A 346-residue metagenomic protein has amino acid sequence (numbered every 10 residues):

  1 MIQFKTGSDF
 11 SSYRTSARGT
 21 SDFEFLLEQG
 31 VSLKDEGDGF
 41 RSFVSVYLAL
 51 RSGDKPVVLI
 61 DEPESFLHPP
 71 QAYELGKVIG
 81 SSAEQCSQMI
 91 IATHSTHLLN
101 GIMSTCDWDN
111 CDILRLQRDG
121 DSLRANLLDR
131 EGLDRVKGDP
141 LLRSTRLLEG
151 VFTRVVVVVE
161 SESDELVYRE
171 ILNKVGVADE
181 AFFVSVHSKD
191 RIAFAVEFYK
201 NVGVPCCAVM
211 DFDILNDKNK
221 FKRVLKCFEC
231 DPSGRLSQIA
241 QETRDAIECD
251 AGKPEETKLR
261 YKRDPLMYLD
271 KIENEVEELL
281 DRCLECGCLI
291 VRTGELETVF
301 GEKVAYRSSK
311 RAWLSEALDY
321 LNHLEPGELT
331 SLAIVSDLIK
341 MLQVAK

Functional and structural regions predicted by a protein language model:
M1, L59, I90-I91, R115 (+2 more regions): A structural signal for short, well-ordered beta-strand segments and their strand-loop junctions that often border
M1-S42, Y47-R51, V57, P70 (+5 more regions): Phosphate-coordinating catalytic segments in nucleotide- and nucleic-acid-processing enzymes
I2, L98-G101, S122-N126, L215-R223 (+1 more regions): Switch/connector loops and helix/strand junctions flanking conserved nucleotide-binding motifs in nucleotide-processing
Q3, E74-V78, L98-G101, V167 (+2 more regions): Alpha-helical scaffold elements adjacent to nucleotide-binding pockets in ATP/GTP-utilizing enzyme cores
Q3-K5, L114-Q117, V184-S185: Residues in well-ordered beta-strands of folded domains
G7-S11, R118-D119, D213: Generic structural motif
Y13-E149, V344: Switch/communication elements of ASCE P-loop NTPase nucleotide-binding domains
S144-K346: Acidic, Mg2+-coordinating catalytic modules of nucleic-acid enzymes
